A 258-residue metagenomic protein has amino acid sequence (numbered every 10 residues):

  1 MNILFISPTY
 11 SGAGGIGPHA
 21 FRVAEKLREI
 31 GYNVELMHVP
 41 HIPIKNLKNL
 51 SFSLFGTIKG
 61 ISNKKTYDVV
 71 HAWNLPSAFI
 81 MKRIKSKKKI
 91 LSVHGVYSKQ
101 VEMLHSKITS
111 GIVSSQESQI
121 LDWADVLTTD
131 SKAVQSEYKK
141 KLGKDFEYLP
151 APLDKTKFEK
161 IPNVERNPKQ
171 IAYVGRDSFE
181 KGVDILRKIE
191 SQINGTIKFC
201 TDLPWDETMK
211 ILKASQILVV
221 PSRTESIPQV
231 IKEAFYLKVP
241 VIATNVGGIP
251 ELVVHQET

Functional and structural regions predicted by a protein language model:
L4, T128, V164-K181, R187-E190: Conserved donor-binding/catalytic core segment of Leloir-type glycosyltransferases
I58-I61, I108-L127: Membrane-proximal helix-turn-helix segments that form the acceptor-binding/catalytic region of lipid-linked
V69-H71, I84-E102, T128: Active-site proximal beta-strand in glycosyltransferases
L121, K210-S215: Short alpha-helical donor nucleotide-sugar binding micro-motif in glycosyltransferases
A133, P152: Carbohydrate-associated surface elements
M209, P228-Y236, P250-E251: Short alpha-helical segment that forms part of, or immediately flanks, the ligand-binding pocket in carbohydrate-active
R223: Aromatic "clamp/platform" in nucleotide-sugar-dependent glycosyltransferases that forms part of the donor/acceptor
P240-A243: Short hydrophobic beta-strand element within catalytic cores of glycosyltransferases and related nucleotide-activated
